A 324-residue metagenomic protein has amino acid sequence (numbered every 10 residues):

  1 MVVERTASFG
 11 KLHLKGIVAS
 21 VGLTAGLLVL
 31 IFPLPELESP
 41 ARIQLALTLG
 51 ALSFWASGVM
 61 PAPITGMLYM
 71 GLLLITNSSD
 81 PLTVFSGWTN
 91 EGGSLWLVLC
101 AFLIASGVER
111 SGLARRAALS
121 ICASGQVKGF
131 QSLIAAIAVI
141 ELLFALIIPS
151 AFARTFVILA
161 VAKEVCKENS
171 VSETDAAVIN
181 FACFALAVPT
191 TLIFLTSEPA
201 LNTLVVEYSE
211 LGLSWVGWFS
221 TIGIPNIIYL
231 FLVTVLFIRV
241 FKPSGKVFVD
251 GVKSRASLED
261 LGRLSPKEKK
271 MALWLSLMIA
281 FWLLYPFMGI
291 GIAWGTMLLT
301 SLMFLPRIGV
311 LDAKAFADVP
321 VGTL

Functional and structural regions predicted by a protein language model:
M1-L97, S220-L324: Hydrophobic transmembrane alpha-helices of multi-pass small-molecule transporters
S57-A62, G93-S94, A105-R116, F144-V157 (+2 more regions): Short helix-coil transition sites and intra-membrane helix breaks within transmembrane domains of multi-pass
L82, S111, R115-L119, F156-K163 (+3 more regions): Short helix-terminus and kink motifs of transmembrane alpha helices, predominantly at the cytoplasmic interface
S86-G87, R116-Q126, E164-K167, G217 (+1 more regions): Short amphipathic alpha-helical coupling elements at transmembrane boundaries
V98, F102, S106-R115, L133 (+5 more regions): Transmembrane alpha-helical segments of multi-pass membrane transport proteins and ion-pumping complexes
C100, F181-A185, S220-I224: Internal alpha-helical transmembrane segments of multi-pass membrane proteins, especially GPCRs
C122-L192, L201-L211: Hydrophobic transmembrane alpha-helices that form the pore/transport pathway of multi-pass ion and small-solute
K163, I193, A200-S220, I227-K242: Alpha-helical transmembrane segments of multi-pass small-molecule/ion transporters
